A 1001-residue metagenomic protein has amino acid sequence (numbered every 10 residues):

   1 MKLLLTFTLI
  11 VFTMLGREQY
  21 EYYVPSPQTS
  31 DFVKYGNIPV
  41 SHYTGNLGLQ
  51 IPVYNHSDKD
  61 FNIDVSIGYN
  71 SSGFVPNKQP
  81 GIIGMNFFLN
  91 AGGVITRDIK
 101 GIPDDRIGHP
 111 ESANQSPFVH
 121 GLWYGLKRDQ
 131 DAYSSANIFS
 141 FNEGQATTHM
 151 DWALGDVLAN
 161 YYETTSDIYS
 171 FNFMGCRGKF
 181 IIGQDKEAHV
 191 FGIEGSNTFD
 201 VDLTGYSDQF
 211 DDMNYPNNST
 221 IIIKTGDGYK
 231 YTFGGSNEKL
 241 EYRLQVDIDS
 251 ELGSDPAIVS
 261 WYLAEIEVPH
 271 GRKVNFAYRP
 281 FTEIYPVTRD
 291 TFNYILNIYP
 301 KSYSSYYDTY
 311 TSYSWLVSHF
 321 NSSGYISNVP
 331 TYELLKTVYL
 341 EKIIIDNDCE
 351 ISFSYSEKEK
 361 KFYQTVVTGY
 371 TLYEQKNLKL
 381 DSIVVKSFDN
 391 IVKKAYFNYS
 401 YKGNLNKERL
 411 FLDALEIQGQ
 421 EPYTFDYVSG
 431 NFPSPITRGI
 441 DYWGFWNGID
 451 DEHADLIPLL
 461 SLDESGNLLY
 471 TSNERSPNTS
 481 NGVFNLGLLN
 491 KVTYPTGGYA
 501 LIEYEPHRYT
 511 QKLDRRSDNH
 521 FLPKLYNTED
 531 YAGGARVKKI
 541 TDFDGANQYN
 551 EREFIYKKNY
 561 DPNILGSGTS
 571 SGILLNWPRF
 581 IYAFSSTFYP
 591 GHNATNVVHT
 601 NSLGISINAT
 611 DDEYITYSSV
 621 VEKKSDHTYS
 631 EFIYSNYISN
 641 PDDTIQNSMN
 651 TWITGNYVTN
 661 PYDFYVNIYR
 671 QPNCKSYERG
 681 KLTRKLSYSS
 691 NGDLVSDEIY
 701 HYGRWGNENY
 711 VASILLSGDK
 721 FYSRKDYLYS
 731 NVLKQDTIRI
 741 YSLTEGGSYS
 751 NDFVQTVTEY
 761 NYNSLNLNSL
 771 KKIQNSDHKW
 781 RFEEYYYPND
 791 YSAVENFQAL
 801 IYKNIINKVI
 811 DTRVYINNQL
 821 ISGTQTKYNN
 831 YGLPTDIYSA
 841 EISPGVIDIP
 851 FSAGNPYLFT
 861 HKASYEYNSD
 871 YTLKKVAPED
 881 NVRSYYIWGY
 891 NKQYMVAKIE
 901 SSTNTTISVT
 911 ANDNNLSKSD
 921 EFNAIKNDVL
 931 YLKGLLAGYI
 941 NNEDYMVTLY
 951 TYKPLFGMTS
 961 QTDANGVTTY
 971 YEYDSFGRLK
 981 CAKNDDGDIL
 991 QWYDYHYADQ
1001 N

Functional and structural regions predicted by a protein language model:
M1-E21: Bacterial Sec-dependent N-terminal signal peptides
Y20-G73: N-terminal-proximal low-complexity accessory segments that begin disordered and transition into the first
Y54-N55, F74, I102-D105, S112-A113 (+12 more regions): Non-catalytic interaction/targeting regions
D60, T164-F171: Structured extracytoplasmic
S71-V75, P80-I107, A277-P280: E2/UBC-UEV (E2-variant) core
D928-Y931: A general sequence property marking short-to-moderate contiguous segments in secreted/outer-membrane adhesion
A982, D986-N1001: C-terminal tail/sorting-segment detector
